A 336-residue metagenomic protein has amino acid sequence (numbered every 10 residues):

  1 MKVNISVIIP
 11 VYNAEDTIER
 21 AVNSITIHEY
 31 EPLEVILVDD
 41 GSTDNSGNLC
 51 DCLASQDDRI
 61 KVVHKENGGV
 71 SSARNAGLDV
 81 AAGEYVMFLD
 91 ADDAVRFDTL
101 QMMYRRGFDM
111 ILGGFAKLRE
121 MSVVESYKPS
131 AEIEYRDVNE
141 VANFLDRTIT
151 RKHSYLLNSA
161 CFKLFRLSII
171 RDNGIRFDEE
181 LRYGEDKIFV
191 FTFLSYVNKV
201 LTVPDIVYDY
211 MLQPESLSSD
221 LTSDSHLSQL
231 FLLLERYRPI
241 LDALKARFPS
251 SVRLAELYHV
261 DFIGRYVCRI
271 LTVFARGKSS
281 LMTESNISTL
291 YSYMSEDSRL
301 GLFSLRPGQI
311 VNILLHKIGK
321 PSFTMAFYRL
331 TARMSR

Functional and structural regions predicted by a protein language model:
M1-S24: N-proximal low-complexity "stem/linker" segments adjacent to membrane-targeting elements
N23-P32: Short, acidic, metal-binding catalytic loop of nucleotide-sugar glycosyltransferases
D39-L49, E66: A conserved acidic beta->alpha catalytic loop
K65-A81: Glycine-rich, basic loop-to-helix element that forms the pyrophosphate-binding segment of sugar-nucleotide handling
V70, A91-V203, Y208-L227: Donor-binding/catalytic cores of nucleotide-activated saccharide and glycerol-phosphate transferases/polymerases
V86: Short aromatic/hydrophobic "clamp" motif used to bind/position activated sugar donors
D205-P214, D220-F248, G264-D297: Catalytic core of nucleotide-sugar-dependent glycosyltransferases
T272-R336: Membrane-interface aromatic/basic loop that binds lipid-linked glycans or pyrophosphate carriers, typified by
